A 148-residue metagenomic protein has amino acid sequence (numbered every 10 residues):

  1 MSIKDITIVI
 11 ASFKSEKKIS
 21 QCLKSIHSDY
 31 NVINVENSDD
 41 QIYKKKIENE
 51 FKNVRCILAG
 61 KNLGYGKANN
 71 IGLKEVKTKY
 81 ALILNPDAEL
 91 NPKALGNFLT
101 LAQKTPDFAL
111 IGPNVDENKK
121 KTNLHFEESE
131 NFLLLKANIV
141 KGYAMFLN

Functional and structural regions predicted by a protein language model:
I10-S28: Short, well-formed alpha-helical segments that are part of the catalytic scaffolds of diverse glycosyltransferases
S25, E36-K44: A conserved acidic beta->alpha catalytic loop
Y30-D39, I57-A59: Short beta-strand/loop segment that forms part of the nucleotide-sugar
A59-V76: Glycine-rich, basic loop-to-helix element that forms the pyrophosphate-binding segment of sugar-nucleotide handling
A81: Short aromatic/hydrophobic "clamp" motif used to bind/position activated sugar donors
N85-E89: The conserved acidic donor/metal-binding loop of glycosyltransferases
K93-H125: Conserved donor NDP-sugar-binding/catalytic core segment of glycosyltransferases
N131-L147: A recurrent flexible, glycine/aromatic-enriched loop bordering the glycosyltransferase active site that acts as
